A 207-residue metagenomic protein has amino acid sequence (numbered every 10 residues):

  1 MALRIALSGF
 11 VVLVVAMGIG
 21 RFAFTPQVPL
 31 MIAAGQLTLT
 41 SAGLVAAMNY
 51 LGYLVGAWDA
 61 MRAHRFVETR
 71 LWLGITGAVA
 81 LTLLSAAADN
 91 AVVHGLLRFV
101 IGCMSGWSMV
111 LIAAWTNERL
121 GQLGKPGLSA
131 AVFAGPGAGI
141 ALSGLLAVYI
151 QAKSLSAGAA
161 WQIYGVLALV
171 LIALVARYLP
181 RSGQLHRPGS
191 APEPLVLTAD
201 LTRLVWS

Functional and structural regions predicted by a protein language model:
A2-P29, A33, D200-S207: Pair of pore-lining "gating" transmembrane helices in MFS-fold secondary transporters
G18, F22, G102-V110, A141: Small-residue-rich segments within alpha-helical transmembrane domains of MFS-like 12-TM solute carriers
N49-L51, G137-A138: Short hydrophobic/small-residue motifs within alpha-helical transmembrane segments of multi-pass transporter-like
L54-D89: Conserved MFS/SLC helix-loop-helix module at the cytosolic interface between two early adjacent transmembrane helices
A91, A130-P180: Helix-loop-helix hairpin linking two adjacent transmembrane segments in secondary transporters
V92-R98: Short hydrophobic/alpha-helical segments at membrane-entry points of transmembrane helices in Major Facilitator
F99-G135: Cytoplasmic helix-loop-helix junction between adjacent transmembrane helices in 12-TM secondary transporters
L179-S207: Juxtamembrane intracellular "pre-TM" segments in multi-pass secondary transporters
